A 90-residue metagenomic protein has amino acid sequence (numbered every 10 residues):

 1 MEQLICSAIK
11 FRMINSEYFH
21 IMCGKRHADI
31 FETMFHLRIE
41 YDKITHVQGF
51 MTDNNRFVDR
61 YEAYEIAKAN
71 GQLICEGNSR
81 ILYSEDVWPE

Functional and structural regions predicted by a protein language model:
M1-V47, T52-E90: Linear-motif-rich, low-complexity cytosolic tails and juxtamembrane regions
